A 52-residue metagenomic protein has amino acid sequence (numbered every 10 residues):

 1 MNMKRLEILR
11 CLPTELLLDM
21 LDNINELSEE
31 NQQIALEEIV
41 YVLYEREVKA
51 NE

Functional and structural regions predicted by a protein language model:
M1-I34, E38-A50: N-terminal acidic leader/helix
